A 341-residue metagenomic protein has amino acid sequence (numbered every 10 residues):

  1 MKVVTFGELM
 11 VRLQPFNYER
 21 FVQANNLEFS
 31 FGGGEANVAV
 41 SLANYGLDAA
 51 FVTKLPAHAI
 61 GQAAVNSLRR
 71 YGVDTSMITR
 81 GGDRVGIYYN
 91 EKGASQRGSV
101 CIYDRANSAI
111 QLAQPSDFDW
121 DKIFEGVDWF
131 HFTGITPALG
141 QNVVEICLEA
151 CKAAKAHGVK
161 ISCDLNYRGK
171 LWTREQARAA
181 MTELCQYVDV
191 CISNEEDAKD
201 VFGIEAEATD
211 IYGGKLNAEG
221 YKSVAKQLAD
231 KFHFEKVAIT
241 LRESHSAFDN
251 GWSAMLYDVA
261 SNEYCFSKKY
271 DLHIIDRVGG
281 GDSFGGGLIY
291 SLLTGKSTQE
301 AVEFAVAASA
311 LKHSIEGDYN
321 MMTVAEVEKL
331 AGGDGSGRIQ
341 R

Functional and structural regions predicted by a protein language model:
M1-R20: Positively charged, low-complexity intrinsically disordered leader regions
L9-P15, N37-N44: Beta-barrel outer-membrane channel/assembly domains of diderm bacteria
R20-A39: Short catalytic helix/loop segments, enriched in acidic residues and glycine and frequently bearing histidine
S30, V38-D48, S291-T294: Alpha-helix C-terminal capping segments
D48-P137, V327-R341: Conserved N-terminal subdomain of the carbohydrate kinase-like
K155-K160, F232-E235: A short helix->loop->beta-strand "cap" motif at the edges of active sites that frequently abuts
L171-A260: Conserved phosphate/ATP/ADP-binding segment of small-molecule kinases
Y264-D334: Conserved post-catalytic alpha-helical subdomain immediately downstream of the catalytic base and nucleotide-binding
